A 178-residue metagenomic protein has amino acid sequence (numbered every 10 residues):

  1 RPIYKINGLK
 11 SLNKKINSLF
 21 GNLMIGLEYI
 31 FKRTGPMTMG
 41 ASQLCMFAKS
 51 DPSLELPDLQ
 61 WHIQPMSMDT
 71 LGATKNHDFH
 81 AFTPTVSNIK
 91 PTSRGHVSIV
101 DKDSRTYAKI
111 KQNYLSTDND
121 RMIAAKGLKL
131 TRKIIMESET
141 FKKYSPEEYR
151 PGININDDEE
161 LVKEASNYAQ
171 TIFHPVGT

Functional and structural regions predicted by a protein language model:
R1-I3: Catalytic cores of eukaryotic secretory-pathway lumenal/extracellular enzymes that build and remodel glycoconjugates
I6, K10, I16-T178: FAD-dependent oxidoreductase catalytic-site/capping-region signature
